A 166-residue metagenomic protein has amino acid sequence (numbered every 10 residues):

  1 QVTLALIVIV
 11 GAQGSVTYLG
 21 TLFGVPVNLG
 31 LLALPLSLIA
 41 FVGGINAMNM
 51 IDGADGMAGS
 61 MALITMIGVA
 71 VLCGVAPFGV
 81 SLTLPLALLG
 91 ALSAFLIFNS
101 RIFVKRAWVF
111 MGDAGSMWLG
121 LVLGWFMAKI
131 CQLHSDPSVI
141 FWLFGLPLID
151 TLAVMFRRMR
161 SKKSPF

Functional and structural regions predicted by a protein language model:
Q1-L152: "…together with the soluble PPM/PP2C metallo-phosphatase catalytic core" -> "…together with the soluble PPM/PP2C
R106, M155-F166: Cytosolic, membrane-interface loops and tails of multi-pass inner-membrane proteins
